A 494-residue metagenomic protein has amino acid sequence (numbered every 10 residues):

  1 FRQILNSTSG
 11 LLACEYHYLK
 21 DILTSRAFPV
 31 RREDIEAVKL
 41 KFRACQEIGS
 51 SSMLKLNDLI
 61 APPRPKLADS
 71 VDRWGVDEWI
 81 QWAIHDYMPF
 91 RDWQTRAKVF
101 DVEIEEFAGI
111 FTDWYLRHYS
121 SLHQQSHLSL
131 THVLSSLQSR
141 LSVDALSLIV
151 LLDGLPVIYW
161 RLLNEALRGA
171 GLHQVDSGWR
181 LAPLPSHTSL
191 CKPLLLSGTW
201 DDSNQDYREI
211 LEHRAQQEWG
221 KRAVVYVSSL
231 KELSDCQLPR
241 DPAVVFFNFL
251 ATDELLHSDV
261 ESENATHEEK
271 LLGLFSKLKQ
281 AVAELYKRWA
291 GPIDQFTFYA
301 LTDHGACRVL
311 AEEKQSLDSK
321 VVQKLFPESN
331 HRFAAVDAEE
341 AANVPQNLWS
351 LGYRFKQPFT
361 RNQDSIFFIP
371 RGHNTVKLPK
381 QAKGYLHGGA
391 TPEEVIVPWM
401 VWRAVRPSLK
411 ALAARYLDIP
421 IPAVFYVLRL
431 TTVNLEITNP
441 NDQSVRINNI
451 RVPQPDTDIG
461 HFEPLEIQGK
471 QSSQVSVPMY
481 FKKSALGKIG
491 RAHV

Functional and structural regions predicted by a protein language model:
F1-R491: Feature captures the catalytic ectodomains and active-site-proximal regions of enzymes that hydrolyze or transfer
